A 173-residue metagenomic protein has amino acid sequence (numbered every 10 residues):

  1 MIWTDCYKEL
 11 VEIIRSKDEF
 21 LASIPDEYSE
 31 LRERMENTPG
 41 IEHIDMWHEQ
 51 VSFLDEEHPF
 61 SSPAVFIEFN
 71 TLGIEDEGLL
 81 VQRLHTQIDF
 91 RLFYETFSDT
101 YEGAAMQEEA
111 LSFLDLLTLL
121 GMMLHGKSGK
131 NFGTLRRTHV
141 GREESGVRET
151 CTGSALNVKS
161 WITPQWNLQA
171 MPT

Functional and structural regions predicted by a protein language model:
M1-L80, T173: Small/polar-rich, solvent-exposed N-terminal microdomains that initiate assembly or binding
A22-D26, E30-E33, S62-V65, E109-W166: Acidic-leaning, charged glycine-interspersed low-complexity segments
F69-G73, E95, K159-W161: Generic short beta-strand segments
E75-L80, F97-G103, F132-G133, N167: Short, solvent-exposed secondary-structure capping/transition elements
L79-L84, R148: Short glycine/proline-enriched loop/turn "hinge" motifs that connect secondary-structure elements and lie
H85-G103: Short acidic, glycine/tyrosine-flanked loop/strand segments centered on an H-E-D-like triad
T100-L111, M171: Short, flexible/disordered intra-domain loops and linkers
Q165-T173: Surface-exposed edge beta-strand/loop patches
